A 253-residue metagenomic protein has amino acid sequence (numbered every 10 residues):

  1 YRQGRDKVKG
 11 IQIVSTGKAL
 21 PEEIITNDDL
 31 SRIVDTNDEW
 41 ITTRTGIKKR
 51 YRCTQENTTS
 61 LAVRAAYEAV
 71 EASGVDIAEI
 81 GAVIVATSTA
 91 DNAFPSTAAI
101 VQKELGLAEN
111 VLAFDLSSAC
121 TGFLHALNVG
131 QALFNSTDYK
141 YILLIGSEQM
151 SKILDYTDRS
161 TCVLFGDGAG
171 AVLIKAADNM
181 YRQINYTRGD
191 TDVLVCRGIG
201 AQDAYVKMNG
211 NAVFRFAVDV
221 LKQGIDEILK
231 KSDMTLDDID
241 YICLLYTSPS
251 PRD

Functional and structural regions predicted by a protein language model:
G4-Q55, D158-R215, D219, Q223-D226: Condensing-enzyme catalytic core mediating Claisen C-C bond formation in acyl metabolism
D29-S31, T36, T89-I100, S248: A structural motif shared across PLP-dependent enzymes of the aminotransferase-like
T42-R44, K48-S60, S88-Y141: Conserved catalytic cysteine-centered active-site region of acyl-thioester-dependent Claisen-condensing enzymes
A65-I80, G224-D238: Phosphate/pyrophosphate-binding loops at sites that engage ATP/ADP/AMP, CoA/4′-phosphopantetheine, polyphosphate
E79-A86, D238-L245: Short glycine-rich phosphate-binding loop at a beta-alpha junction
A86, S117, I142-E148, I174: Short beta-strand segments
T137-G166: Flexible, glycine-rich active-site loops centered on histidine and acidic residues that chelate a metal or position
Y246-D253: Conserved small/polar residues in nucleotide/adenosyl-binding loops
